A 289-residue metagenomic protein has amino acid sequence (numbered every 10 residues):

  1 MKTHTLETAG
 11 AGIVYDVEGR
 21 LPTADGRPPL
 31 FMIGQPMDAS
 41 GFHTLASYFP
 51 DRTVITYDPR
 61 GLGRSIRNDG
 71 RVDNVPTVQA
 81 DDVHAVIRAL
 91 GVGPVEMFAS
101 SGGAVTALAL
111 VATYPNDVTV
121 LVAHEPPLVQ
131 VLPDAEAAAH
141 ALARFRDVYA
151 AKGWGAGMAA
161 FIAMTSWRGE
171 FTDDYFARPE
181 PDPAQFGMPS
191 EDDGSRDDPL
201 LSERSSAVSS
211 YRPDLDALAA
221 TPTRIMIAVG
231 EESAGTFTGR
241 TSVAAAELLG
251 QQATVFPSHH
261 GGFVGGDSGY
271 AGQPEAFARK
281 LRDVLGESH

Functional and structural regions predicted by a protein language model:
E7-R67: Conserved HGGG/HGGXW glycine-rich cap/lid loop of the alpha/beta-hydrolase fold
D25, L90-G93, S288: Glycine-rich phosphate-binding loop signature in dinucleotide/nucleotide-binding domains
M32-I33, F98, A228-G230: Short hydrophobic segments within beta-strands
T53, G93-D134: Conserved hydrolase catalytic core segment
D58-L62, P127, H259: Short beta-to-alpha linker loops that shape the active-site pocket of alpha/beta-hydrolase fold enzymes
G61-E96: Active-site loop/oxyanion-hole signature of alpha/beta-hydrolase fold enzymes
A137, A141-R144, V148-Q252: Alpha/beta-hydrolase
L249-H289: Catalytic active-site module of serine/aspartate enzymes centered on a nucleophile-bearing elbow/loop
